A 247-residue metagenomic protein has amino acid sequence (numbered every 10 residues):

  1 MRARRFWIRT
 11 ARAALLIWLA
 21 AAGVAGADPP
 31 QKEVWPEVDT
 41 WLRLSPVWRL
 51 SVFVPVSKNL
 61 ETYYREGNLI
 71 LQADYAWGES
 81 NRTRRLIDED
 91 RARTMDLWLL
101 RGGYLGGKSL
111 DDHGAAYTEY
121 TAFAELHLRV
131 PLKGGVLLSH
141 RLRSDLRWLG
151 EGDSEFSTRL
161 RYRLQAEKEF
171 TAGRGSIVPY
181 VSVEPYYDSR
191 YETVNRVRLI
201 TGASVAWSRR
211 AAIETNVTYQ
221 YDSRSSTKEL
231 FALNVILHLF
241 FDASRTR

Functional and structural regions predicted by a protein language model:
A25-N68, H238: Short glycine/proline- and aromatic-enriched beta-strand/turn motifs that initiate or cap beta-hairpins
K32-V34, R65-L69, T118-A122, S154-L160 (+2 more regions): Residues that define the transmembrane beta-barrel architecture of outer-membrane proteins
E37, R49-P55, Q72, L86-I87 (+6 more regions): Transmembrane beta-strands of outer-membrane beta-barrel proteins
L42, Y75-W77, A92-R93, L128-V130 (+3 more regions): Residue-level signature of outer-membrane beta-barrel architecture
V47-V52, E79-R84, M95-L100, K133-L138 (+3 more regions): Repeated loop/turn-to-beta-strand initiation elements of outer-membrane beta-barrel proteins
V54-L60, Y104-L110, V130, S144-W148 (+3 more regions): Transmembrane beta-strands of outer-membrane beta-barrel pores
A73-Y75, L126, E229-R247: Outer-membrane beta-barrel "beta-signal"
G135-E184: Detector for outer-membrane/organellar transmembrane beta-barrel domains, recognizing the amphipathic beta-strand
